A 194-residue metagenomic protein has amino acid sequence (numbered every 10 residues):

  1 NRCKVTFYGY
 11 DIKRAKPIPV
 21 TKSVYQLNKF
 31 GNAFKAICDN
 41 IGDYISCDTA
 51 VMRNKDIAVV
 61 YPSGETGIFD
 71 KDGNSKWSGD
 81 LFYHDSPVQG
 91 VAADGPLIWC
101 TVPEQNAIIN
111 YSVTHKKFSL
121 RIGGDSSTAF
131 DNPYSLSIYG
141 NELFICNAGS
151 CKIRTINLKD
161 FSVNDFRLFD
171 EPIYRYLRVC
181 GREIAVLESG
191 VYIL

Functional and structural regions predicted by a protein language model:
N1-R2, V59-S63, C100-N106, I145-G149 (+1 more regions): Conserved beta-strand positions in repeat-built beta-propeller and related beta-rich domains
K13, D70-N74, S112-K116, N157-F161: Short loop/turn segments that connect beta-strands within beta-propeller blades
A15-G31: Blade/loop signatures of beta-propeller domains
P17-P19, V59, T66-I68, S75 (+1 more regions): Short linear proline/tyrosine/threonine-rich motifs used for host-factor recruitment and membrane trafficking/assembly
N32-G42, N74-F82, K117-T128, S162-L168: A short beta-strand motif characteristic of beta-propeller blades
I41-A50, F82-D94, S127-Y139, D170-G181 (+1 more regions): Beta-rich, blade/repeat-based domains predominating in secreted/periplasmic proteins but also intracellular
D56, E65, L97-I98, E142-L143 (+1 more regions): Generic structural signal for coil-to-beta-strand starts
